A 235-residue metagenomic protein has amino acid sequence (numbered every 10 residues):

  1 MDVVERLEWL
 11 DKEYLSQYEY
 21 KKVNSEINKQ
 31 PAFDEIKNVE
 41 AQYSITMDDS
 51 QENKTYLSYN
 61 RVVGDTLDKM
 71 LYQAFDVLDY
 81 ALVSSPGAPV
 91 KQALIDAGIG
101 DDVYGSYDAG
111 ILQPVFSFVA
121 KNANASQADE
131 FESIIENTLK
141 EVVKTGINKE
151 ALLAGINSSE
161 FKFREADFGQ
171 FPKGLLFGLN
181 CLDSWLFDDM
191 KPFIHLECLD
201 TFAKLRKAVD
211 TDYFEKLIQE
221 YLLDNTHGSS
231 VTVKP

Functional and structural regions predicted by a protein language model:
M1-E35, E52-F75, Y80-P235: Charge-rich, well-structured scaffold segments of protease-associated domains
K37-V39: Contiguous, non-catalytic segments that form substrate-binding/exosite surfaces or channel walls
